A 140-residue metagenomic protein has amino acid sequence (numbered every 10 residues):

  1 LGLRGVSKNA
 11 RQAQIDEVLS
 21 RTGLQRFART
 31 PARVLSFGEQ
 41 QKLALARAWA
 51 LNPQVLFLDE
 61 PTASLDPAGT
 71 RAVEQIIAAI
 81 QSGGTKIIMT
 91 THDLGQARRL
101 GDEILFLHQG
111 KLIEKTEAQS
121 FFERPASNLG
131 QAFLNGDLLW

Functional and structural regions predicted by a protein language model:
G2, N9-F27: Conserved ABC ATPase "signature" region
P31-L35: Conserved ABC ATPase signature
N52: Conserved catalytic motifs of ABC-family nucleotide-binding domains
L56-D59: Catalytic Walker B motif of ABC-type/P-loop ATPase nucleotide-binding domains
T91-H92: H-loop/switch region of ABC-family ATPase nucleotide-binding domains
A97-R99: A short, surface-exposed alpha-helical micro-motif characterized by mixed small hydrophobic and charged/polar residues
